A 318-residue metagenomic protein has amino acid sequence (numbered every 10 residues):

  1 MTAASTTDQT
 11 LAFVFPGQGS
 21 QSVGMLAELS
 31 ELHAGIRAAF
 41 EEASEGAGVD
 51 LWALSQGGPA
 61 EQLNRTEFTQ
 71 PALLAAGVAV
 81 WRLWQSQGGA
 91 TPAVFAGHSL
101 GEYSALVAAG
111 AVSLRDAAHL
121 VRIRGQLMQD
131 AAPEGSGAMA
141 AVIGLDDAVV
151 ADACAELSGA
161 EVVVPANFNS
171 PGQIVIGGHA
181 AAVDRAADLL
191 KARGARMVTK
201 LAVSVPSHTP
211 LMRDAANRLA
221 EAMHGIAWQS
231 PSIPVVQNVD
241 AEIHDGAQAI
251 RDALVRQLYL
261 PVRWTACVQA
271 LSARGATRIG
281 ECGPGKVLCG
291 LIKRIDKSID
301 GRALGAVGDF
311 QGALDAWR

Functional and structural regions predicted by a protein language model:
T2-V150, M197, L201, R278-G312: FabD-like malonyl-/acyl-CoA
Q18-S20, E45-A47, A109-L260: Alpha/beta catalytic cores of group-transfer enzymes, especially the acyltransferase/condensing modules of polyketide
Q85, K191, S272-G275: Non-catalytic positions within long, well-ordered alpha-helices that form the structural scaffold/packing of enzyme
A215, A316-R318: Post-His helix in hydrolase/transferase enzymes
A249, A253, V262-A266, V287 (+1 more regions): Short amphipathic alpha-helical segments
Y259-A276: A short, acidic, amphipathic alpha-helical segment used as a generic capping/interface helix at domain edges
